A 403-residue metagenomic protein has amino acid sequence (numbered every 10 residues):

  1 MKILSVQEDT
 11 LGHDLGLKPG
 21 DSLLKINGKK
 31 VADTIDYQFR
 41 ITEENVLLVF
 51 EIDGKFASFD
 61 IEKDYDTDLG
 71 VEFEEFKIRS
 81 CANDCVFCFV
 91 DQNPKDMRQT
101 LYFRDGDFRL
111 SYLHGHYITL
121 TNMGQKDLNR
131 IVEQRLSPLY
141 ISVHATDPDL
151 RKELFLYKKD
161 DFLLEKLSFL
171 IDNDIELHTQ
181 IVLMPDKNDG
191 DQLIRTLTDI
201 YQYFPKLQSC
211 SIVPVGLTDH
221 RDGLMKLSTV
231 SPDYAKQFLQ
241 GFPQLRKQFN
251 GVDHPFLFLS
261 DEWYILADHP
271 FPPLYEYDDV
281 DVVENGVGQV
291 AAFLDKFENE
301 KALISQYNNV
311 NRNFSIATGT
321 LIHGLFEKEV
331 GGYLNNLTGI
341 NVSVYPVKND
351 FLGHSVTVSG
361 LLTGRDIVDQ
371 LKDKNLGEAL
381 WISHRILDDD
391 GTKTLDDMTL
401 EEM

Functional and structural regions predicted by a protein language model:
G12, G20-L23, L48, C88: Terminal peptide-recognition signature
D14-A32: Conserved PDZ fold ligand-binding element
K29-Y37, A57-F59: Short, Lys/Arg- and Gly-enriched loop/turn segments at beta-strand edges
I35-F50, K63-D64: Short, compositionally biased
G54-F56, K63-K206, G216-L245: Conserved Radical SAM active-site core
P138-Y140, E176-H178, S209-S211, F256-F258 (+1 more regions): Structural preference for beta-strand elements that scaffold enzyme active sites
R151, K187, L207-D233, V252-Y275 (+1 more regions): Flexible glycine/acidic-rich beta-alpha junction loops that bind and position SAM and/or redox cofactors in anaerobic
D268-M403: Radical SAM enzyme core and accessory elements
